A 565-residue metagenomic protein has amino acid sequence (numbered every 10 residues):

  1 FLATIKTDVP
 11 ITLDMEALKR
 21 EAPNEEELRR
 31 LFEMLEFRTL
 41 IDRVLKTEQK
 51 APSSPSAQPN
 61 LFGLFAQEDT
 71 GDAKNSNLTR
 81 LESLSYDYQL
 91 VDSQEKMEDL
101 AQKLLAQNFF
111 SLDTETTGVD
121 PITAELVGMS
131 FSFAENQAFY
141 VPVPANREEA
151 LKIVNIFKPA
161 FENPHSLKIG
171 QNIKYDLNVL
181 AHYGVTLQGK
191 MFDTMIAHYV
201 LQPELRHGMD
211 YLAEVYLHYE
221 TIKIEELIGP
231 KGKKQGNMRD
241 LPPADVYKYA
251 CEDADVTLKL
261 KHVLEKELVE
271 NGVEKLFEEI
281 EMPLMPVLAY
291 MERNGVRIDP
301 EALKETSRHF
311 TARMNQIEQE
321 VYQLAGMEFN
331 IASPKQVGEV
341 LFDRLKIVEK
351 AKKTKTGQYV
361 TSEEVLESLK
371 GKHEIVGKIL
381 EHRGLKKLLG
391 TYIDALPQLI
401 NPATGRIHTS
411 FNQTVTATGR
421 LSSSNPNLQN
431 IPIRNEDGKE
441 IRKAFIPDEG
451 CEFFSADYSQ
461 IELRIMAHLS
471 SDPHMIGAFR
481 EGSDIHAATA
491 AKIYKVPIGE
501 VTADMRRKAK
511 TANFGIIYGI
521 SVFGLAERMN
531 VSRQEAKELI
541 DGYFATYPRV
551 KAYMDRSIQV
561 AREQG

Functional and structural regions predicted by a protein language model:
F1-P144, E162, Q171-I173, E204-H207 (+12 more regions): Conserved "right-hand" nucleotidyltransferase catalytic core of DNA-directed polymerases
D113, I156-P159, F192: Catalytic cores of nucleotide-enabled group-transfer and carboxylate-activating enzymes in metabolic and assembly-line
A150-H165: Short, basic/hydrophobic alpha-helical segments
A181-M191, L205-D210, D472-I476: A short alpha->loop->secondary-structure connector
T186-Q202, Y216, G482-H486: Conserved beta-strand -> loop -> alpha-helix junction used to position metal-binding or nucleic-acid-contacting
D253, T418, C451-S483: Structured ligand/cofactor/substrate-binding pocket environments in proteins
E481-M505: Generic long, charged, amphipathic alpha-helical segments
K508-Y518: Short, amphipathic alpha-helical "recognition" segments used to contact nucleic acids or chromatin
